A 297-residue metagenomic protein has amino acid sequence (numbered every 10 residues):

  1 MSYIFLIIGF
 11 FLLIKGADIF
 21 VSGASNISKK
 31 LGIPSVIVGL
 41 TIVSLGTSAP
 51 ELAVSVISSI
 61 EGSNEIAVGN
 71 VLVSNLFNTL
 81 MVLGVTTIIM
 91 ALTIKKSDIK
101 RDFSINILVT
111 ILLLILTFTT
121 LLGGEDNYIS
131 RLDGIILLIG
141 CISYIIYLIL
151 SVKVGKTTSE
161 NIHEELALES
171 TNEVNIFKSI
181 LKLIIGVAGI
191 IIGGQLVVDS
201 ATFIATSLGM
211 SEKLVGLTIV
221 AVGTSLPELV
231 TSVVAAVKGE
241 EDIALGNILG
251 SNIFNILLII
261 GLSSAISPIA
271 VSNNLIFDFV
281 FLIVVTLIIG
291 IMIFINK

Functional and structural regions predicted by a protein language model:
M1-K297: Hydrophobic alpha-helical segments, chiefly the membrane-spanning helices and signal/signal-anchor peptides
